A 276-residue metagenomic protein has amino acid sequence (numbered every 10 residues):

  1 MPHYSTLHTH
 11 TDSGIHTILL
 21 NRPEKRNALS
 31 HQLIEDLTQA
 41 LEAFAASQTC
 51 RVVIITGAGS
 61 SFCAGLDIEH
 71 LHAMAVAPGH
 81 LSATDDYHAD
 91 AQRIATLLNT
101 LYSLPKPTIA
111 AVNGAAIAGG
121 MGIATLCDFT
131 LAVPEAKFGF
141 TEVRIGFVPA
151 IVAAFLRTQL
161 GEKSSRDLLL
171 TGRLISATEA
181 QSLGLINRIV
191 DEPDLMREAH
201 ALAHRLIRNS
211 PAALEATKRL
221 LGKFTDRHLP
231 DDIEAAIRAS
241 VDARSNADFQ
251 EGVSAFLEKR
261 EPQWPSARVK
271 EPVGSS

Functional and structural regions predicted by a protein language model:
M1-A58, N99, V269, G274-S276: Conserved CoA-thioester-binding segment of acyl-CoA-metabolizing enzymes
I18, R22, D36-L37, I55 (+6 more regions): Terminal peptide-recognition signature
R22-P23, S47, N209-S210, N246 (+1 more regions): Short loop-to-helix capping motifs
P23, L131-A136, I186-E234, V241-D242 (+1 more regions): C-terminal long alpha-helix characteristic of the crotonase
Q32-D36, R93, T100, E198 (+4 more regions): Charged catalytic carboxylate motif
G57-L97, H228: Glycine- (often His-adjacent) and acidic-residue-rich active-site loop that binds/positions the CoA thioester
S60-A64, A116-A118, G139, L221: Short, active-site-adjacent cap segments at secondary-structure transitions
N99-A212, N246, E251: Crotonase-fold acyl-CoA enzyme core
